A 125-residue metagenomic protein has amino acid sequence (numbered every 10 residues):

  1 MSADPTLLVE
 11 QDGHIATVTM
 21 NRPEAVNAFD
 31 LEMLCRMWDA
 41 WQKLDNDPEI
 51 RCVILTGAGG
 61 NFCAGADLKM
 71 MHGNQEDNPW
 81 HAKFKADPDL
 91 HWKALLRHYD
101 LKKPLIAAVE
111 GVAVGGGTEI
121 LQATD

Functional and structural regions predicted by a protein language model:
M1-A58, H72-G73: Conserved CoA-thioester-binding segment of acyl-CoA-metabolizing enzymes
E10, E110, E119: Acidic-residue sensor for enzyme active/binding pockets
L31-E32, A66, E119: Generic recognition of short, well-ordered alpha-helical segments
L34-D45, L68-E110: An acidic, glycine-rich surface segment that forms the CoA-thioester-binding/catalytic face of crotonase-fold enzymes
G60-A64, V114: Short, active-site-adjacent cap segments at secondary-structure transitions
G116-D125: Active-site-proximal glycine-rich helix-loop-beta segment
